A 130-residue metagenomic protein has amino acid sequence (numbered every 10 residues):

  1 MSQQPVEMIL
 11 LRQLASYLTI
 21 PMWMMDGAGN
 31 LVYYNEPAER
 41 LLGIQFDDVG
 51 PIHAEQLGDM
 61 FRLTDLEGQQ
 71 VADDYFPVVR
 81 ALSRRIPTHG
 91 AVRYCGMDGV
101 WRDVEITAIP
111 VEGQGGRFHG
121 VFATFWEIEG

Functional and structural regions predicted by a protein language model:
S2-G27: Sensory modules in modular signal-transduction proteins
D26, D65-L66, G96, G113: Short, acidic, Ser/Thr-enriched surface-loop or helix-capping motifs
L31-V32: Conserved hydrophobic beta-strand signature of PAS-family and PAS-like sensory domains
N35-E39: N-terminal capping loop/helix in small sensory signaling domains highlighted by a polar->aromatic N-x2-3-F motif
D47-Q69: PAS-family sensory/regulatory domains
Q69-A72, V78-I86, G90-V104, R117-H119: Per-ARNT-Sim (PAS) sensory domains and their PAS-associated C-terminal
I109-V111: Output-coupling edge of small sensory domains
G116-I128: PAS-family sensory domains
